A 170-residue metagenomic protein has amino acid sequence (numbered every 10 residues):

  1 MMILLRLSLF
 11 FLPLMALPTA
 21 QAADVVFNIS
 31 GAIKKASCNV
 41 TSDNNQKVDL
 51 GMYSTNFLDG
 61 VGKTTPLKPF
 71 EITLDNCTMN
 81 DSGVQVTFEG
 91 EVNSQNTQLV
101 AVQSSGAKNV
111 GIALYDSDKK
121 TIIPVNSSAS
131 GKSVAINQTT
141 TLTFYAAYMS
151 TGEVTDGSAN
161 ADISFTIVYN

Functional and structural regions predicted by a protein language model:
M2-L4, T19-N170: Mature extracellular/passenger domains of Gram-negative fimbrial/pilin and adhesin proteins
S8-A16: Bacterial N-terminal signal peptides
